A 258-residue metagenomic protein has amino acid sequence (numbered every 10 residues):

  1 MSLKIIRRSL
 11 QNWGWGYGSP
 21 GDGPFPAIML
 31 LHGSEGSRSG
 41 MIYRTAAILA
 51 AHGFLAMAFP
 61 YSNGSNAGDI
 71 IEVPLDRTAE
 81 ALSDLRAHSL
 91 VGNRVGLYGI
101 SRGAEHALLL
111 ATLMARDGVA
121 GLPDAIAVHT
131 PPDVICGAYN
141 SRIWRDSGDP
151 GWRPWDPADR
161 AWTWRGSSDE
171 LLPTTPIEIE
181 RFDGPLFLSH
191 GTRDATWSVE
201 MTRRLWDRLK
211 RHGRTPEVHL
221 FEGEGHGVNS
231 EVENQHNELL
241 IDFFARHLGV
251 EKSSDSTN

Functional and structural regions predicted by a protein language model:
M1-G23: N-terminal cap/lid segment of alpha/beta-hydrolase-fold proteins
P24-F25, G33-A67: Short substrate-entry loop that stabilizes the transition state in hydrolases
R38, F59-N93, S230-E231, Q235: Catalytic nucleophile-loop/oxyanion-hole region of alpha/beta-hydrolase and closely related hydrolase-like folds
G68, R203-N258: C-terminal catalytic histidine-bearing segment of alpha/beta-hydrolase fold enzymes
G99-A107: Gly/Ala-rich beta-loop-alpha elbow adjacent to hydrolase catalytic centers
L109-G166: Hydrolase active-site cap/lid region
F182, L188-H190, D194: Short beta-strand/loop motif that positions the catalytic acidic residue of the alpha/beta-hydrolase fold
A195-R204: Conserved alpha/beta-hydrolase "acid-adjacent" motif
